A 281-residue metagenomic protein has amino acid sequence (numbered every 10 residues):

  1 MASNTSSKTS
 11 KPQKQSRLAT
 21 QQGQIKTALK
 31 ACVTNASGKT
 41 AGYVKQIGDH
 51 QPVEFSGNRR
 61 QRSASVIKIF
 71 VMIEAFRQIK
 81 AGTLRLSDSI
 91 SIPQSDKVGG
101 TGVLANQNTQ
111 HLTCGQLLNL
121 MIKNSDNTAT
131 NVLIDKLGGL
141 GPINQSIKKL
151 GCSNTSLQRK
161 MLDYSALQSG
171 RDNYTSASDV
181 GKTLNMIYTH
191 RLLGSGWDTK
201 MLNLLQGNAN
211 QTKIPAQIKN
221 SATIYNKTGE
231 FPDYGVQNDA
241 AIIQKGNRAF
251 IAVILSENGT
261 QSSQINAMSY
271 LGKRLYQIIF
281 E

Functional and structural regions predicted by a protein language model:
M1-N35, P52, D135-K136, L140-G141 (+3 more regions): Structured C-terminal helix/loop/strand segments within mature extracytoplasmic catalytic/sensor domains
Q21, I47, S87-V103, L137-G138 (+1 more regions): Acidic helix-start/capping segments at beta-turn-to-alpha-helix junctions
G38-R60: Short, conserved catalytic-motif segment at the N-terminal edge
K45-G48, P93-S95, I122-S125, L133-L137 (+5 more regions): Active-site-proximal beta-strand/loop segments in catalytic clefts of secreted hydrolases
H50, Q61-I92, M121, A252: Active-site SXXK
F55-G57, T113-Q116, N124-A129, K160-Q168 (+1 more regions): Flexible glycine/proline-enriched surface loops and loop-helix/loop-strand junctions
K97-L133, L140: Conserved catalytic neighborhood of penicillin-recognizing serine enzymes
N131-L184, Y188-T189: Mid-domain, small-residue-enriched loop/turn segments at the edges of structured enzyme/sensor domains
